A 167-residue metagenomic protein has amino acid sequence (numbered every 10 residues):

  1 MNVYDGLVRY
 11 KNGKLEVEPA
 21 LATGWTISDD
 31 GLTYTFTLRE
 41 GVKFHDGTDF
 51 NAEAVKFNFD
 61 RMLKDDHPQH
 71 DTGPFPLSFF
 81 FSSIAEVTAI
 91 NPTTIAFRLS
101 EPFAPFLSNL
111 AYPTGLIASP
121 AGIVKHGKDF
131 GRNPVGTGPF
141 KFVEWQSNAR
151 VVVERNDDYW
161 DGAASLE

Functional and structural regions predicted by a protein language model:
M1-D29, D60, V135: N-terminal lobe/hinge region of extracytoplasmic solute-binding protein
V3, V17, L21, Y34 (+5 more regions): Stable alpha-helical elements in mature extracytoplasmic
V8-N12, K43, D60-P68, P102-A104 (+2 more regions): Sec-exported extracytoplasmic/periplasmic mature domains
K11, S83-I84, K125-G131, T137-F142: Short, P/G- and charge-enriched loop/turn segments at secondary-structure junctions
E16, T33-T35, T94-A96, R150-V152: General beta-strand recognition
T23, D30, H45, R98-L116 (+1 more regions): Aromatic-rich, solvent-exposed beta-strand/loop patch
T23-Q69, A96: Aromatic- and charge-enriched surface segment that lines or borders ligand/interaction sites
T37, K56, P74-A121, E144-Q146: Surface-exposed binding/hinge segments that line and control ligand-binding clefts or catalytic entry sites
